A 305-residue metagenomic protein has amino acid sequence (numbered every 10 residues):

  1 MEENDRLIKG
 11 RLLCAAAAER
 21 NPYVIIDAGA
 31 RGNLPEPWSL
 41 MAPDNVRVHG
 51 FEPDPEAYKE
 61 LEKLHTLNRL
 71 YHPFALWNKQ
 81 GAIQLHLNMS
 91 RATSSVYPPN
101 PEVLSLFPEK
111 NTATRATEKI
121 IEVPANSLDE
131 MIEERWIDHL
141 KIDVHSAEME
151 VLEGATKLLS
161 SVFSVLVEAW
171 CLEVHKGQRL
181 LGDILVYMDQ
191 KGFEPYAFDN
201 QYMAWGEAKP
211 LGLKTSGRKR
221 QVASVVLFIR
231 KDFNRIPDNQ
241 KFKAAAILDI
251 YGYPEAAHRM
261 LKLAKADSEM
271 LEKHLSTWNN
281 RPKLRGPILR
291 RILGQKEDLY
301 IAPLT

Functional and structural regions predicted by a protein language model:
M1-T305: Phosphate/nucleotide-binding beta-alpha loop and adjacent structural elements of enzyme active sites
